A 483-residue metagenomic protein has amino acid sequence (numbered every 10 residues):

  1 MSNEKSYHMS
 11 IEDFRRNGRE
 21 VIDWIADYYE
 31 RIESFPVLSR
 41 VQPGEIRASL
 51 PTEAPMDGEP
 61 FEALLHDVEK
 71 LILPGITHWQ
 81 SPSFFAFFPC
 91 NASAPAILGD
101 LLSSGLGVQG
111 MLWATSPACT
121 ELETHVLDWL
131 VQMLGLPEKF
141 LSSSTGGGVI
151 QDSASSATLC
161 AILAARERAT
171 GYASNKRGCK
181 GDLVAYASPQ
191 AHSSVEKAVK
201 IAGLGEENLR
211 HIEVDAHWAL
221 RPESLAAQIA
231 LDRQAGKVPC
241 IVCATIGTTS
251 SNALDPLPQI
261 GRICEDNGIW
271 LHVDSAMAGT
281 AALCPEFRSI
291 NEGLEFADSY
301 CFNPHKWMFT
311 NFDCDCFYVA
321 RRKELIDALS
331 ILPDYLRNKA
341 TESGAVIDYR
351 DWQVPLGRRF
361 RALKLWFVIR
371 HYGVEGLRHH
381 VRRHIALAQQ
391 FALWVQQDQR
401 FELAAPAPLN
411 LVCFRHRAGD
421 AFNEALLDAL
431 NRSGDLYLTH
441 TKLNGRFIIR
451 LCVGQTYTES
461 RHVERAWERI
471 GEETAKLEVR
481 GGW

Functional and structural regions predicted by a protein language model:
M1-T145, D428, R432, L436 (+2 more regions): N-terminal entrance/gating region of PLP-dependent enzymes' catalytic architecture
C119, G148-T158, A187-S188, T245 (+1 more regions): Active-site nucleophile and cofactor-binding loops and adjacent substrate-binding regions of central metabolic enzymes
L130-L163, R210-E213: Short loop-beta-helix segment that forms the pyridoxal 5′-phosphate
S143-T145, K180, A405-N410, K442-I448: Short Gly/Ser/Thr- and Asp/Glu-enriched loop/turn motifs at secondary-structure junctions
A157-E324: Conserved PLP-enzyme active-site core in the AAT-like
E292-Q396: Active-site C-terminal subdomain of aminotransferase-like
E402-L430: Conserved PLP-binding catalytic core of the aspartate aminotransferase-like
L443-W483: PLP-dependent enzyme catalytic core of the Aspartate aminotransferase-like
